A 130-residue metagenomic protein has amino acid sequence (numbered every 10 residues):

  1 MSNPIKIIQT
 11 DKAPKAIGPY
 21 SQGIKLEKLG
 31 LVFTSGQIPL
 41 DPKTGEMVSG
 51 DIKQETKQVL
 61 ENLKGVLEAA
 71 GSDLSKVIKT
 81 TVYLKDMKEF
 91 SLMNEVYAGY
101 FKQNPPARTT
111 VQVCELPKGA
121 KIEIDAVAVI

Functional and structural regions predicted by a protein language model:
S2-I130: Short, polar/acidic, helix-capping and beta-turn segments at strand->helix junctions that line the mouths
